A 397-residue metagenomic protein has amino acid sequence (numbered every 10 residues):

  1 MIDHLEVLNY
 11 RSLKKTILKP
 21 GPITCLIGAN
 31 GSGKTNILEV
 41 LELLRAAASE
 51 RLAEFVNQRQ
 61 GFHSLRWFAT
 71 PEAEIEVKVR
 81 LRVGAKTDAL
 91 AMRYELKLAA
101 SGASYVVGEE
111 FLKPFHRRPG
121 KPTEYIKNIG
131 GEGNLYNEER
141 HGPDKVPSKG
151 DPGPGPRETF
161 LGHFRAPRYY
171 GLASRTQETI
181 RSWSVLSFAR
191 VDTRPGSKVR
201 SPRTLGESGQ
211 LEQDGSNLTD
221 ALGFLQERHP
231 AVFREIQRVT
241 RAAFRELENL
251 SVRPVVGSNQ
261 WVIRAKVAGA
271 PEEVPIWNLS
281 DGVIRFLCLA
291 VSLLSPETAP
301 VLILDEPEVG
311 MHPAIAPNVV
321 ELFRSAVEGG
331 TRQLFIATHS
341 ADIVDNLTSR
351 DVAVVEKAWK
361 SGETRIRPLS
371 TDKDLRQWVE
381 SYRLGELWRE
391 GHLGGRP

Functional and structural regions predicted by a protein language model:
M1-K14: N-terminal pre-Walker A segment at the start of P-loop NTPase domains
K15-G21, L294-E297: Phosphate-binding P-loop
P22-R59, E110, F286-S292, L322 (+1 more regions): Phosphate-binding glycine-rich loops of NTP-binding sites
I27, L302-L304: Walker B beta-strand of ABC/ABC-like P-loop ATPase nucleotide-binding domains, specifically the conserved hydrophobic
E39-V106: Conserved P-loop NTP-binding catalytic core
K86-R238, A242: Electropositive, glycine-dotted interaction segments that contact anionic polymers or phosphate-rich ligands
N217, A231-R234, R238-L294, L304-A314 (+1 more regions): Conserved ABC ATPase signature
P317-P397: C-terminal lobe/lid and adjacent interdomain/linker elements of RecA-like ASCE P-loop ATPase modules
